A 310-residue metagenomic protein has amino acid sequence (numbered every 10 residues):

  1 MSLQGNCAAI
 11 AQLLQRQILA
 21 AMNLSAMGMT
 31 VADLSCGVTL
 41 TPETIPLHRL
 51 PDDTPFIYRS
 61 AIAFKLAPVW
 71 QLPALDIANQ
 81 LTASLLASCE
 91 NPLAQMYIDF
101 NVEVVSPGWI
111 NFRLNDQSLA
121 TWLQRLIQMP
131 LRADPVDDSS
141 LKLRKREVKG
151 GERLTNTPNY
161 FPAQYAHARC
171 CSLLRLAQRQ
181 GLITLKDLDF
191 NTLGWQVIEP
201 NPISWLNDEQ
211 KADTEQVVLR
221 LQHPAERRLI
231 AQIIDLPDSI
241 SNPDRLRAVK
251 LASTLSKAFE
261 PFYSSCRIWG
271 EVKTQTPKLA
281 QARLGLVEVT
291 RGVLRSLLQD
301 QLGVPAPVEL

Functional and structural regions predicted by a protein language model:
M1-L310: Non-catalytic interaction-recognition regions
